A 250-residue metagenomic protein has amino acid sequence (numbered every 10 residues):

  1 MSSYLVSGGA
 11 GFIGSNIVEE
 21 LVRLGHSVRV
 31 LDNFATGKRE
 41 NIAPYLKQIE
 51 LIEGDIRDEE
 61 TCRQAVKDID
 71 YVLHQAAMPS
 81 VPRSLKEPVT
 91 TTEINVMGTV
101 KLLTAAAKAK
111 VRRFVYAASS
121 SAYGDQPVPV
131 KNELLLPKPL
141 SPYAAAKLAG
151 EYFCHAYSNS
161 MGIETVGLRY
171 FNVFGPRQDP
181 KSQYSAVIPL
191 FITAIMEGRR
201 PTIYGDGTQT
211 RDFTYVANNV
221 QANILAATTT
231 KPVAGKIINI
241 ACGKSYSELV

Functional and structural regions predicted by a protein language model:
M1-F171, A227: N-terminal Rossmann-like NAD(P)+-binding domain of SDR-like oxidoreductases, especially those catalyzing
T36-K38, S247-V250: Active-site loop of classical SDR/Rossmann-like NAD(P)-dependent oxidoreductases, centered on the catalytic Tyr-X3-Lys
T99, E151, I188, E248-L249: A general structural signal for well-ordered alpha-helical segments in protein cores
L148, V173-P189, E197-R199, Y204 (+4 more regions): Glycine/proline-rich active-site loop of Rossmann-fold NAD(P)-dependent oxidoreductases
Y157, F191, I195: Short amphipathic helix/loop within the catalytic HATPase_c
G167, F213, S245: Short aromatic/basic micro-patch
